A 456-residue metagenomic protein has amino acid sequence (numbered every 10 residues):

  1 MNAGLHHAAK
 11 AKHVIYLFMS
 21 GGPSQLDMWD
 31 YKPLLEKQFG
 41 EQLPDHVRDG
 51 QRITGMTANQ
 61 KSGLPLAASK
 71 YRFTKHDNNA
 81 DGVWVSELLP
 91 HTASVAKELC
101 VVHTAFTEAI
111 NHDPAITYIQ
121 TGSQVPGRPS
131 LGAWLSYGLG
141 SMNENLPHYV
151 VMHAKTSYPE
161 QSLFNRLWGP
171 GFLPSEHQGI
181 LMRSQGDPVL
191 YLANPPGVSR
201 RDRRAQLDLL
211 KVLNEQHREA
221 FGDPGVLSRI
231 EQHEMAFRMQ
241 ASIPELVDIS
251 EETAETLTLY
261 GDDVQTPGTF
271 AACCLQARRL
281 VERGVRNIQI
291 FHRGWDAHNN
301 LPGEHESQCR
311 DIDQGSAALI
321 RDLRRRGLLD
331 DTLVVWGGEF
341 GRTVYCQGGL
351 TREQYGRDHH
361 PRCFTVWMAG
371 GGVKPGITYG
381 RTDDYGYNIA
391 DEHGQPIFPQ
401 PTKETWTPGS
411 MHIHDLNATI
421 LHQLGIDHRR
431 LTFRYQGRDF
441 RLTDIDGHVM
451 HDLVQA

Functional and structural regions predicted by a protein language model:
M1-A456: Ligand-binding pockets and gating/stacking loops
